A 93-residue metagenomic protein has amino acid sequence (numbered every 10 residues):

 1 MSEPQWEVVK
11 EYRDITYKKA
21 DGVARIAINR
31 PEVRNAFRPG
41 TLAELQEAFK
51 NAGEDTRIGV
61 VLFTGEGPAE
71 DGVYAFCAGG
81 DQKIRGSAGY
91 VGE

Functional and structural regions predicted by a protein language model:
M1-A69: Conserved CoA-thioester-binding segment of acyl-CoA-metabolizing enzymes
V33, G65-E93: Glycine- (often His-adjacent) and acidic-residue-rich active-site loop that binds/positions the CoA thioester
